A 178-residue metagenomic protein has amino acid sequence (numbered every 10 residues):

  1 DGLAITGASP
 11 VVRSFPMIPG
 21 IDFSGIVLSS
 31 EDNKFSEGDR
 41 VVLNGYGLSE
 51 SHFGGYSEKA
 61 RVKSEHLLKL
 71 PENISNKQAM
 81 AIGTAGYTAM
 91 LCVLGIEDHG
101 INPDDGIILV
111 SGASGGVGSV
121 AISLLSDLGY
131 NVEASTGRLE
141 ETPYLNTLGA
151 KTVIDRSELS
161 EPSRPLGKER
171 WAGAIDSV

Functional and structural regions predicted by a protein language model:
D1-I5: Cytochrome P450 core scaffold surrounding the K-helix E-X-X-R motif and the conserved "meander" helix-loop region
T6-L48: Glycine-rich beta-strand-centered segment in the early N-terminal region that forms part of a ligand/cofactor-binding
D32-S36, E72, P143-L148: Short loop/helix-cap segments at secondary-structure boundaries that form the rim of catalytic
L43-G112: NAD(P)H dinucleotide-binding glycine-rich loop of Rossmann-like/cofactor-binding domains, especially the beta1-alpha1
Y87, G116, L139-E140: Short alpha-helical
A89, I122, S126: Gly/Ala-rich phosphate-binding loop of Rossmann-like dinucleotide-binding domains, activating on the conserved
V110, S126-V178: Adenosine-nucleotide cofactor-binding segment
S114, G118-I122: N-terminal Rossmann NAD(P)H-binding glycine-rich loop of SDR-like oxidoreductase domains
